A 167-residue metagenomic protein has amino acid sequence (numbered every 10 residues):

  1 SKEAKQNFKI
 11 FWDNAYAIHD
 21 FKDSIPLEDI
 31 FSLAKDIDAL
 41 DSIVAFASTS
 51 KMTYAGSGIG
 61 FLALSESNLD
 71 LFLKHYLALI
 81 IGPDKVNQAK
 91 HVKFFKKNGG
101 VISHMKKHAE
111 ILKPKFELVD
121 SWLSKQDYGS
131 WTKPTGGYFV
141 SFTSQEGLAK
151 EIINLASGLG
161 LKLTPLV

Functional and structural regions predicted by a protein language model:
S1-A55: Active-site pre-lysine segment of PLP-dependent enzymes
F11-N14, A47, A63, K133 (+2 more regions): Short beta-strand segments
A15-I18, S50-T53, E66-L69, G136-F139 (+1 more regions): Short, solvent-exposed loop/turn segments at secondary-structure junctions
P26-I30, L62-A63, S157-G158: Glycine-rich, phosphate-binding/catalytic loops in enzymes
A34-A109: Conserved core segment of the aminotransferase class I/II
L69, S141-V167: Conserved C-terminal alpha-helix-loop-beta "cap" of PLP-dependent enzymes that closes/shapes the active-site mouth
K106-L123, S130-T143, S157: Conserved glycine-rich beta-strand-loop-beta hairpin in the small C-terminal domain of fold type I
